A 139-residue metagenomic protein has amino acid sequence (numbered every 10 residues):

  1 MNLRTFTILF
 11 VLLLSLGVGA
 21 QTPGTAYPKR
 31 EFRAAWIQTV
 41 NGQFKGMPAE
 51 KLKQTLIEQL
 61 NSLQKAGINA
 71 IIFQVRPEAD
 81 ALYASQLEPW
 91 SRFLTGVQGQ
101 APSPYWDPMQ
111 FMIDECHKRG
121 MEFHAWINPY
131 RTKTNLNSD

Functional and structural regions predicted by a protein language model:
M1-T7: Bacterial N-terminal signal peptides that target proteins for export
T7-G17: Bacterial N-terminal signal peptides
R30-F32, Q38, G42-Q54, M109 (+2 more regions): Active-site-adjacent "subsite" loops/lids of carbohydrate-active enzymes
V40-E50, W90-W106: The substrate-binding groove and active-site-proximal loops of carbohydrate-active enzymes, especially glycoside
Q54-A81: Catalytic domains of carbohydrate-active enzymes, especially glycoside hydrolases
Q64, Q110-H124: Surface-exposed amphipathic alpha-helices with a cationic face
A81-G96, R131-D139: Aromatic- and acidic-residue-enriched segments that line the glycan-binding/catalytic groove of carbohydrate-active
